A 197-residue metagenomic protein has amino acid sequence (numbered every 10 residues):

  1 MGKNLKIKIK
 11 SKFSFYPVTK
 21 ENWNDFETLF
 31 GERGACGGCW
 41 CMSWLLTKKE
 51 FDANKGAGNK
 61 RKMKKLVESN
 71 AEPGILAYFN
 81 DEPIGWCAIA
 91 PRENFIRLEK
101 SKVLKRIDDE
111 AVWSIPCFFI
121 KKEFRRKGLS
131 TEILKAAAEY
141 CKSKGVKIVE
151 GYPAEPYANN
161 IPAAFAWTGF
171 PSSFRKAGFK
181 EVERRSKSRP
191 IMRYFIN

Functional and structural regions predicted by a protein language model:
M1-L45: Conserved N-terminal entry element of GNAT/NAT acetyltransferase domains
F51, K55-L76, E93-R97, S114: A short helix-loop-beta-strand connector motif used in the catalytic cores of GNAT acetyltransferases and, in some
Y78, E82-K121, R125, I161-T168: Conserved acyl-donor/pantetheine-binding loop and adjacent beta-alpha core of acyl/acetyltransferases and related
D81, E155-P156, S188: Conserved beta-strand edge residues that scaffold enzyme active sites
I115-I120, R126-K142: Conserved acetyl-CoA-binding loop-helix of GNAT-fold acetyltransferases
L134, C141-A163: Conserved GNAT acetyl-CoA-binding A-motif
A164-P171, R175-G178, V182-N197: C-terminal "cap" of GNAT-fold acetyltransferases
